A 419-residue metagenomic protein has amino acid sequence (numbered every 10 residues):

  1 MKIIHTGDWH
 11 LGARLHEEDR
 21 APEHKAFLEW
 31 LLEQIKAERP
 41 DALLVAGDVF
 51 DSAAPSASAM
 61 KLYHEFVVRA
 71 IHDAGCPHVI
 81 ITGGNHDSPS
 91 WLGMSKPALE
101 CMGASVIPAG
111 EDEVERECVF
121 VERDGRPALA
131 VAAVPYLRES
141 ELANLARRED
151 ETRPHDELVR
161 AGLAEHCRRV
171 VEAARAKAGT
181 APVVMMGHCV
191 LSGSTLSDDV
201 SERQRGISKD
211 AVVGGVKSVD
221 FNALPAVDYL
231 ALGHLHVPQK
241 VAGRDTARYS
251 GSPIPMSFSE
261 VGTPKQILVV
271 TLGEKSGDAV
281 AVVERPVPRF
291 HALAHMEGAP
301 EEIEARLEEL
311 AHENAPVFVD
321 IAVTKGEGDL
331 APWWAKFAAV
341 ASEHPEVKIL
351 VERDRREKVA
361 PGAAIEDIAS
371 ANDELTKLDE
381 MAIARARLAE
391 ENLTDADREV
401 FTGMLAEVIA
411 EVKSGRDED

Functional and structural regions predicted by a protein language model:
M1-V68, G75-C76, E411: N-terminal active-site segment of His-dependent metallophosphoesterases
T6-G7, L43-G47, H78-N85, S105-G110 (+3 more regions): Active-site neighborhood of phospho(di)ester-bond hydrolases with catalytic His/Asp-centered motifs
D8, L28, D48, Y63 (+7 more regions): Divalent metal-coordination and catalytic microenvironments
G12, P40-S58, G75-S90, L191-G215: Active-site neighborhood of divalent metal-dependent phosphoester/pyrophosphate hydrolases
L15-H16, V49-V67, G83-M102, P108 (+2 more regions): Metal-dependent catalytic neighborhoods of phosphoester/phosphodiester hydrolases
A37, A42, L272-D419: Accessory, non-catalytic peripheral segments of nucleic-acid enzymes
M102-V212: Conserved catalytic scaffold of divalent metal-dependent phosphoesterases
L191-E274: Conserved beta-sheet core of the metallophosphoesterase superfamily
